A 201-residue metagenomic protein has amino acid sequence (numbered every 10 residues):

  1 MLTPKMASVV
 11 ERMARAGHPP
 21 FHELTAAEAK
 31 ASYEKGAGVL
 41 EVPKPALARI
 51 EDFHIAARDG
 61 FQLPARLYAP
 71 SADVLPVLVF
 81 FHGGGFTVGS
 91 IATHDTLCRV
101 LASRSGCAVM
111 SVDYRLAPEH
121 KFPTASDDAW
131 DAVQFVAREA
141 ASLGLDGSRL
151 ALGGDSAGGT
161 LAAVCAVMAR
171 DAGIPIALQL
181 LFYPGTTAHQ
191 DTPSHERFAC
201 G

Functional and structural regions predicted by a protein language model:
L2-S8, R12-L24, L40-G201: Alpha/beta-hydrolase superfamily serine-hydrolase fold, recognizing
A29-G38: Amphipathic alpha-helical segments that form the core helices of the histone-fold
